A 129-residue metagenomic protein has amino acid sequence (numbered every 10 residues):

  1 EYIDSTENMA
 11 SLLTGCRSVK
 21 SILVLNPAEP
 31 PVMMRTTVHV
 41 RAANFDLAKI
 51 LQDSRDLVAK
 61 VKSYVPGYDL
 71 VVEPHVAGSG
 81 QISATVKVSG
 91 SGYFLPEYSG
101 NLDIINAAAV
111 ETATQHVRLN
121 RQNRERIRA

Functional and structural regions predicted by a protein language model:
E1-H75, S99: Active-site-lining helix/loop region of Rossmann-like oxidoreductase modules
G67, V71-A129: C-terminal helical cap and adjacent loop that interface with cofactors, partners, or active-site loops
